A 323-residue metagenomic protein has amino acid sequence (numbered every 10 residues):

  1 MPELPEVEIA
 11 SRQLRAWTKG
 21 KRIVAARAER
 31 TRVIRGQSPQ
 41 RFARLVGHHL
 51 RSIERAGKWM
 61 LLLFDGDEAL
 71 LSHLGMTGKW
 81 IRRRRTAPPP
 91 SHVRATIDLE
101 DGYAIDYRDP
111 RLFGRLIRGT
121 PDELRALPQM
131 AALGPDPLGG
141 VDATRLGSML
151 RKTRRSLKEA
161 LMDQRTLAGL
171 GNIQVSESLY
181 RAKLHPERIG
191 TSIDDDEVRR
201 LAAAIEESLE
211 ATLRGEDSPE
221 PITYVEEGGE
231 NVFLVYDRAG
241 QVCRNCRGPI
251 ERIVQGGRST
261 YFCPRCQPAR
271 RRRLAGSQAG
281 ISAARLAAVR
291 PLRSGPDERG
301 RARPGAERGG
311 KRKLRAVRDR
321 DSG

Functional and structural regions predicted by a protein language model:
M1-G305, G310-G323: Structured catalytic/nucleic-acid-binding cores of DNA maintenance enzymes
